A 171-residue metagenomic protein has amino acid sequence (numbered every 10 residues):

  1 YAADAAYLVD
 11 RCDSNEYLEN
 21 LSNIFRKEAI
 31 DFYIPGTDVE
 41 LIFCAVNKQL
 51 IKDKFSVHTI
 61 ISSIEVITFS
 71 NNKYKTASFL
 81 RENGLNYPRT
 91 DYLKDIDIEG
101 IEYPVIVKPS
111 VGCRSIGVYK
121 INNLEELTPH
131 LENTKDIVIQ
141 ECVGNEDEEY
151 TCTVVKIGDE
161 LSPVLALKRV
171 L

Functional and structural regions predicted by a protein language model:
Y1-A3, D97-I101, P129-N133: Short loop/helix-cap segments at secondary-structure boundaries that form the rim of catalytic
Y1-I60: ATP-binding N-terminal substructure of ATP-dependent carboxylate-amine bond-forming enzymes
A6-C12, R89-K94, Y119-N122: Short acidic-hydrophobic, aromatic-tinged amphipathic segments that line or gate anion-handling sites
I64-L93: Glycine-/Pro-rich loop/turn segments that contact NAD(P) or position catalytic residues in Rossmann-like domains
L80, T90, I101-I116, K135-E146 (+1 more regions): ATP-grasp fold ATP-binding core
N122-L171: Phosphate-binding site of ATP-dependent enzymes
